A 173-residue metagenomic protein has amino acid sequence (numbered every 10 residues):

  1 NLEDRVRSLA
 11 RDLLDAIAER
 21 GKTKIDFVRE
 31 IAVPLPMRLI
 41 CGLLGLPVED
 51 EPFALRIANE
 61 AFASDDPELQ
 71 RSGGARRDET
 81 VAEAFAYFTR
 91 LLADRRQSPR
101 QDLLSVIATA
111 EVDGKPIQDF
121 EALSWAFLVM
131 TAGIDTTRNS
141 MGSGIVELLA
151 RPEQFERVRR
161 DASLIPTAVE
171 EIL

Functional and structural regions predicted by a protein language model:
N1-L173: Cytochrome P450
